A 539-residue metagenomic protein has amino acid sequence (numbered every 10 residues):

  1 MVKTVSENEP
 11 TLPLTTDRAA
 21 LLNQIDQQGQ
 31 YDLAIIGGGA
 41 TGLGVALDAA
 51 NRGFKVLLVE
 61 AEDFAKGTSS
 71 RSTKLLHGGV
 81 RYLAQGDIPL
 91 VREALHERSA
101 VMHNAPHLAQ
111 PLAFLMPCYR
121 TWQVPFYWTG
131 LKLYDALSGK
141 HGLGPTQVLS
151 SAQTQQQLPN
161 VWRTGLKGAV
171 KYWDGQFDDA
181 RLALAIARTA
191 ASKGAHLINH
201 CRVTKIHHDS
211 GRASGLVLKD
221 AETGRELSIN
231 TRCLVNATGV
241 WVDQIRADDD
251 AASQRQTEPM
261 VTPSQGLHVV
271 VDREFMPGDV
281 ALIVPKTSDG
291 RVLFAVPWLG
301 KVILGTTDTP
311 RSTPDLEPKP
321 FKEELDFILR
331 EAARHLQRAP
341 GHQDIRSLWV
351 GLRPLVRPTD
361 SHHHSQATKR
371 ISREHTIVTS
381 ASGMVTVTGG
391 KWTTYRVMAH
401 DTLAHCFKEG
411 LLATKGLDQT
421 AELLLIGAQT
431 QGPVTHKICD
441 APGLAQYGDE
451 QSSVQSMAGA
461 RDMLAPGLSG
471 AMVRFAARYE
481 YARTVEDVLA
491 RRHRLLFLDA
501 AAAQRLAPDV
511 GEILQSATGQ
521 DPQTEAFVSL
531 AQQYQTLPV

Functional and structural regions predicted by a protein language model:
M1-L33, D48-R52: Extreme N-terminal leader/targeting segments of oxidoreductases
L21-L22, Q27-Q30, A34, E62 (+14 more regions): C-terminal accessory subdomains/tails of enzymes that are appended
G29-Y31, T223-C233: Core beta-strand elements of the Rossmann-like FAD/NAD(P) dinucleotide-binding domain in flavoenzyme oxidoreductases
I36, I229-G239: Short hydrophobic core segments
G38-G39, A61: Glycine-rich Rossmann-fold phosphate-binding loop(s) that bind the pyrophosphate of adenine dinucleotide cofactors
A50-S70: Glycine-rich FAD pyrophosphate-binding loop
A65-R92, H96: Glycine-rich active-site loop/strand segments that organize a redox cofactor
N199-S214: A conserved short coil-to-beta-strand element within the FAD-binding core of flavoproteins
